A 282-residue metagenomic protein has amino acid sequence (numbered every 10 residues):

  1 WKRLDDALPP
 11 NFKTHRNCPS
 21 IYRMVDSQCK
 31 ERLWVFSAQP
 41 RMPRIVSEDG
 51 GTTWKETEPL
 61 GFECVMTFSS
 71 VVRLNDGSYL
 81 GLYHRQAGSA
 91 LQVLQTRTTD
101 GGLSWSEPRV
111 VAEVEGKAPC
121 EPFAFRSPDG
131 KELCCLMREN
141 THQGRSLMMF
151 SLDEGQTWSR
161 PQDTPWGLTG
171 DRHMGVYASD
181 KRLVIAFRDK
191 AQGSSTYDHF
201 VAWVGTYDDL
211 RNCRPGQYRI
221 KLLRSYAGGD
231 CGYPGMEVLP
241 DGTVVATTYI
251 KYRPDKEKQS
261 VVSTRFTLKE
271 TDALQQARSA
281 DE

Functional and structural regions predicted by a protein language model:
W1-E282: Asp-box/BNR beta-propeller blade signature and adjacent active/binding-site loops in extracellular glycan-interacting
